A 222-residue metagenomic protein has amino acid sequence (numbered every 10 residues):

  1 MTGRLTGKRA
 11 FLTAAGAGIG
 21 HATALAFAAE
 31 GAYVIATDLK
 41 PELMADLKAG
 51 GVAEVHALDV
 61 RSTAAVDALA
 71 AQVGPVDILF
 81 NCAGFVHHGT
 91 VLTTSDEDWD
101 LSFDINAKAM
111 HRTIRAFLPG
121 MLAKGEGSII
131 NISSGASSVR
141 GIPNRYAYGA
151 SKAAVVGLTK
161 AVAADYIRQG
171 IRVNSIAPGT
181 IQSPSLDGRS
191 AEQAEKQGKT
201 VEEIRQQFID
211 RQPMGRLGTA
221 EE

Functional and structural regions predicted by a protein language model:
R9, G16-G18: Conserved glycine-rich cofactor-binding loop
A83-H87: Conserved NAD(P)H cofactor-binding loop of Rossmann-fold oxidoreductase domains
T90-V91, D98-F103, F208: Substrate-binding pocket helix/loop in short-chain dehydrogenase/reductase
T94, G141-G149, A161, R189: Active-site loop-to-helix junction immediately N-terminal to the catalytic Tyr of the SDR YXXXK motif in Rossmann-fold
I114, S151, T159: Active-site helix of classical SDR
P119, A164-D165: Alpha-helical segment proximal to the catalytic Tyr-Lys
S134: Residue(s) in the substrate-gating loop at a strand-loop-helix junction that position the organic substrate next
